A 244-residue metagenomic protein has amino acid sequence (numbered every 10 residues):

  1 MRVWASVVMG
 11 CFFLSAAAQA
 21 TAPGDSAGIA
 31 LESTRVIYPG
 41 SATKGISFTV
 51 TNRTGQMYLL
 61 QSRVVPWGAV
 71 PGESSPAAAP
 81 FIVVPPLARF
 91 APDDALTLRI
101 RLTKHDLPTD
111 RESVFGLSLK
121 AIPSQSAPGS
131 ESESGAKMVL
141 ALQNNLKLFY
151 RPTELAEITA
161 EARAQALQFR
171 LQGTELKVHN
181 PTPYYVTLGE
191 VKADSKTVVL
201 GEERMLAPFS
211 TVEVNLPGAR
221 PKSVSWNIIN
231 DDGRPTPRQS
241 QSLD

Functional and structural regions predicted by a protein language model:
M1-W4: Positively charged n-region of N-terminal signal peptides that target proteins for export
S6-S15: Bacterial N-terminal signal peptides
T21-R53, E157-L171, E203: Beta-sheet-dominated interaction scaffolds and their linkers
I46-N52, I100, F115-K120, E175-N180: Buried hydrophobic-core signal for structured, non-transmembrane domains
R53-S75, P181-V198: Short acidic, flexible loop segments centered on an aromatic residue
E73-D106, K196-S223: Intrinsically disordered, low-complexity Pro/Gly/Ser/Thr-rich segments with frequent PxxP/GP/PP motifs and embedded
T103-L155, P221-D244: Terminal connector regions
Q165-D244: Intrinsically disordered, low-complexity segments enriched in serine, threonine, and glycine
